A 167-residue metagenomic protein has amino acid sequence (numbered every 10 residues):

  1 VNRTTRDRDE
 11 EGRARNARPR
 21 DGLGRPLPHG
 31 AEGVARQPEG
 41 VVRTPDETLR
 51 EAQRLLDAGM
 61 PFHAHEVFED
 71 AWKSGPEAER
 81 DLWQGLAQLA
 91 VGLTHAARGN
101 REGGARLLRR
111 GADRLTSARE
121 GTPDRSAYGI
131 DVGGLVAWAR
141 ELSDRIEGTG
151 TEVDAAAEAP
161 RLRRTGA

Functional and structural regions predicted by a protein language model:
V1-G75, R110, R114-A167: N-terminal alpha-helical interaction modules that lie
V42, R80-L82: Residue signature of alpha-solenoid helical repeat architecture, marking inter-repeat boundaries and helix-start
G75-A78, G99: Short coil/turn helix-boundary motifs
A97-A105: Short coil/turn connectors between adjacent alpha-helices in alpha-solenoid helical repeat scaffolds
